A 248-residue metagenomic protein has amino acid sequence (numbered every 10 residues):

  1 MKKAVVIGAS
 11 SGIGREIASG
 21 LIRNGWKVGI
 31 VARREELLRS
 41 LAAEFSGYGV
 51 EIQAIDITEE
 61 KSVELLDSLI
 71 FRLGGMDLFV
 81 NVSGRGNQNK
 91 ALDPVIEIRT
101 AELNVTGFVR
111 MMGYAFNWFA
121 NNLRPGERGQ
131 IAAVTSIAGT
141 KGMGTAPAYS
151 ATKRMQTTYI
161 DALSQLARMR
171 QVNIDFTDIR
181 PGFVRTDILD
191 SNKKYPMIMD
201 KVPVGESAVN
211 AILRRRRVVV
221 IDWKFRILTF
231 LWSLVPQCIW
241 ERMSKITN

Functional and structural regions predicted by a protein language model:
S10-S11: Conserved glycine-rich cofactor-binding loop
F45-K61: Rossmann-fold cofactor-recognition segment
V82-Q88: Conserved NAD(P)H cofactor-binding loop of Rossmann-fold oxidoreductase domains
N89-E102: Short alpha-helical oligomerization interface
M112, T152: Active-site helix of classical SDR
S136: Residue(s) in the substrate-gating loop at a strand-loop-helix junction that position the organic substrate next
D178, K193-T229: C-terminal helical subdomain
